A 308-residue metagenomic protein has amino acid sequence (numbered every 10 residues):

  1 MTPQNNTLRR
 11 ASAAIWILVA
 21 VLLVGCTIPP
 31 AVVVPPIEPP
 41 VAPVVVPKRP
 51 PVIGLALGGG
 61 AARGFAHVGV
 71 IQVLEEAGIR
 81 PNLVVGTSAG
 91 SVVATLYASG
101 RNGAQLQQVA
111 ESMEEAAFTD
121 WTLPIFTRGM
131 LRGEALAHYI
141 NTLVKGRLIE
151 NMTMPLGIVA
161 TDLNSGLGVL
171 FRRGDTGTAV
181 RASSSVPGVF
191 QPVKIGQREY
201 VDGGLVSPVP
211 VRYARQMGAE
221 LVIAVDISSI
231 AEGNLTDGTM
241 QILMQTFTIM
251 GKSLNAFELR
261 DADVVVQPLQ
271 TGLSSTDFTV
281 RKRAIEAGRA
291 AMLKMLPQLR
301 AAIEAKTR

Functional and structural regions predicted by a protein language model:
T2, G25-V84, L96-R308: Patatin-like phospholipase
T2-W16: Bacterial N-terminal signal peptides that target proteins for export
A14-G25: Bacterial N-terminal signal peptides
G86, G90: Gly/Ala-rich beta-loop-alpha elbow adjacent to hydrolase catalytic centers
